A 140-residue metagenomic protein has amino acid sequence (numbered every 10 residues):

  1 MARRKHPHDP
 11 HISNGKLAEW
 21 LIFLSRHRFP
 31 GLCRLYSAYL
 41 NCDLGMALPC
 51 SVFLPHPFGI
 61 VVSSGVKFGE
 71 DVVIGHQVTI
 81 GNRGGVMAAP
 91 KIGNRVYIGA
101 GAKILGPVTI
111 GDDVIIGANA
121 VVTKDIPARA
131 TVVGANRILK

Functional and structural regions predicted by a protein language model:
M1-D43: Terminal amphipathic alpha-helical/low-complexity segments used for targeting or macromolecular assembly
L44, C50, P55-F58, S63-S64 (+11 more regions): Left-handed beta-helix
I138-K140: Short Cys/His-rich micro-motifs in 6-15 aa windows
